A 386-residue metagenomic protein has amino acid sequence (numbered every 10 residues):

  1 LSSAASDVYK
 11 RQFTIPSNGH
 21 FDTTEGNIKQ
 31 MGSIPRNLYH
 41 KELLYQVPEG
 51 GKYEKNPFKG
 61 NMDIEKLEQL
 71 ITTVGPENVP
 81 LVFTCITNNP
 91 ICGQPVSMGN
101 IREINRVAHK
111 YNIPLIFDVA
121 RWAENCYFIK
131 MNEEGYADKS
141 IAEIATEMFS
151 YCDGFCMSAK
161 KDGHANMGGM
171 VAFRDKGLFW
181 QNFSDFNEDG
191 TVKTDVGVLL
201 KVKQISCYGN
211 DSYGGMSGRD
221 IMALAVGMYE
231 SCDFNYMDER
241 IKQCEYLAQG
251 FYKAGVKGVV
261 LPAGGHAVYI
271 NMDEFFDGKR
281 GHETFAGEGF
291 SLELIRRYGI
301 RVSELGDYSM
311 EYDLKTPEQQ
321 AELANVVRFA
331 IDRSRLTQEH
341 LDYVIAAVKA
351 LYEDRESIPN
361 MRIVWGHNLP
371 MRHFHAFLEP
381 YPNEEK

Functional and structural regions predicted by a protein language model:
L1-A5, Y9: Single conserved hydrophobic/aromatic residue that forms the stacking wall/gate of nucleotide- or nucleobase-binding
P16-L44: Substrate-binding/gating loop at the entrance of the active-site cleft, primarily in PLP-dependent aminotransferase-like
M31, K110-Y111, Y151, A254: Helix C-cap/helix->beta junction micro-motif
I34-E103: PLP-dependent aminotransferase-class I/II
P35, L115-F117, G258-V259, R301-V302: Hydrophobic beta-strand scaffold residues
N56-K59, F83-V96, Y136-G287, L292 (+1 more regions): Active-site C-terminal subdomain of aminotransferase-like
Q94-D138, D185: Catalytic PLP-binding core of fold-type I/II PLP enzymes
S231-C232, K279, R297, S309-K386: PLP-dependent enzyme catalytic core of the Aspartate aminotransferase-like
